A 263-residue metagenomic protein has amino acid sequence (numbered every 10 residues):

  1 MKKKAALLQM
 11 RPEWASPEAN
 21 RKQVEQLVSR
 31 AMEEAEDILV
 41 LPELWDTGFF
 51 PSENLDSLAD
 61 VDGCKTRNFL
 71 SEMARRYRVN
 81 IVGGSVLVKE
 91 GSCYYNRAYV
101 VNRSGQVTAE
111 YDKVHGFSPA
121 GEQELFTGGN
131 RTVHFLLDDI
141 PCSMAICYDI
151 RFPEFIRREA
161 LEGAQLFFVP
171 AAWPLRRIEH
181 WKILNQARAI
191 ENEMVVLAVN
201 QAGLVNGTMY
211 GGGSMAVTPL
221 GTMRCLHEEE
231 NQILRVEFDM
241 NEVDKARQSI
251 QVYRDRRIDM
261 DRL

Functional and structural regions predicted by a protein language model:
M1-L7: Extreme N-terminal starter segment of soluble prokaryotic enzymes
K4, V82, R97, R131 (+1 more regions): Conserved beta-strand and immediately adjacent loop positions that scaffold enzyme active sites
E13, P17-R21, E25-S104, E110 (+1 more regions): Cys-nucleophile CN-hydrolase/nitrilase-fold catalytic domain and related Cys-dependent amidase chemistry that acts on
D37-I38, C142, L166: Structural motif
T47, N54, Y99, Y111-F117 (+2 more regions): Short beta->alpha transition motifs characteristic of CBS
D62, K89-E162, R176-R177, W181-I183 (+2 more regions): Active-site catalytic loop in hydrolytic enzyme cores
D62-V82, R151-L234: CN hydrolase (nitrilase-like) catalytic-core segments centered on the catalytic cysteine and neighboring Lys/Glu
E110, H134, Q201-L263: C-terminal beta-strand edge segments of enzyme domains
